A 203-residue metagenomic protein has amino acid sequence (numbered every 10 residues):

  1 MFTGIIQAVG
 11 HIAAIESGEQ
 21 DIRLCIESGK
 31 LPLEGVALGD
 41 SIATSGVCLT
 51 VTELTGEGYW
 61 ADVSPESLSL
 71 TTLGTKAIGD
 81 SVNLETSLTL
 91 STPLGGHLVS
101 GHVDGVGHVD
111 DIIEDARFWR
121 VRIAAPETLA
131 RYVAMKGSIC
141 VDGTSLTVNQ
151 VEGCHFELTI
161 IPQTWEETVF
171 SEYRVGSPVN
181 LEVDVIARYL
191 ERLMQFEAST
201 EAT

Functional and structural regions predicted by a protein language model:
M1-T203: Conserved loop->alpha-helix
